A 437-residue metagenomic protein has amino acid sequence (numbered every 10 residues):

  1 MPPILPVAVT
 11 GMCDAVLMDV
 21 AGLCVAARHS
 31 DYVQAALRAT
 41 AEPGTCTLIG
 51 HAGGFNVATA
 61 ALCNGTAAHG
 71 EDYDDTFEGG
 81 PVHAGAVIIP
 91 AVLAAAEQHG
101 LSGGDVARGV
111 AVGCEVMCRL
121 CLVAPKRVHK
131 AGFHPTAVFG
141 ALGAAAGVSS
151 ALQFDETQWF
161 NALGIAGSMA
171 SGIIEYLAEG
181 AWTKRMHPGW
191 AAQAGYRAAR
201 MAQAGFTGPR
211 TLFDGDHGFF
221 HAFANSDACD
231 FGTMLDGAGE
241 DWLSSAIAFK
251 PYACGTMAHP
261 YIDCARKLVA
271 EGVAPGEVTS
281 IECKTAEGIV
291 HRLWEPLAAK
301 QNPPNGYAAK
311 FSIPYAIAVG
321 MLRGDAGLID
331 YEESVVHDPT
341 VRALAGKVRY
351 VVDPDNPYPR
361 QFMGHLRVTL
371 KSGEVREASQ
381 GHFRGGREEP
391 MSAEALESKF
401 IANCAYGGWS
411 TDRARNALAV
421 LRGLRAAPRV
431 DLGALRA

Functional and structural regions predicted by a protein language model:
M1-P81, T183-Q193, R200-A437: Terminal-appendage/accessory-domain detector
T10, G80-A86, D105-V110, V128-A141 (+3 more regions): Active-site nucleophile and cofactor-binding loops and adjacent substrate-binding regions of central metabolic enzymes
A21, I88-A95, V110-L120, A141-L152 (+3 more regions): Buried hydrophobic packing segments
A27, G44, V116-A124, M169-L177 (+1 more regions): Secretory-pathway/luminal and periplasmic proteins that interact with or process carbohydrate-rich
G53-D72, R108-L122, Q158-A170: Short, charged, amphipathic alpha-helices and their helix-cap/turn boundaries
A67-A124: Hydrophobic alpha-helical hairpins/lids featuring a short glycine-rich hinge
V87-I89, G132-A151, N161-T233: Amphipathic alpha-helical interface segments
Q98-V110, Q153-F160, G208-T211, S410-T411: Structural helix-adjacent loops and short alpha-helical linkers that scaffold large soluble proteins
